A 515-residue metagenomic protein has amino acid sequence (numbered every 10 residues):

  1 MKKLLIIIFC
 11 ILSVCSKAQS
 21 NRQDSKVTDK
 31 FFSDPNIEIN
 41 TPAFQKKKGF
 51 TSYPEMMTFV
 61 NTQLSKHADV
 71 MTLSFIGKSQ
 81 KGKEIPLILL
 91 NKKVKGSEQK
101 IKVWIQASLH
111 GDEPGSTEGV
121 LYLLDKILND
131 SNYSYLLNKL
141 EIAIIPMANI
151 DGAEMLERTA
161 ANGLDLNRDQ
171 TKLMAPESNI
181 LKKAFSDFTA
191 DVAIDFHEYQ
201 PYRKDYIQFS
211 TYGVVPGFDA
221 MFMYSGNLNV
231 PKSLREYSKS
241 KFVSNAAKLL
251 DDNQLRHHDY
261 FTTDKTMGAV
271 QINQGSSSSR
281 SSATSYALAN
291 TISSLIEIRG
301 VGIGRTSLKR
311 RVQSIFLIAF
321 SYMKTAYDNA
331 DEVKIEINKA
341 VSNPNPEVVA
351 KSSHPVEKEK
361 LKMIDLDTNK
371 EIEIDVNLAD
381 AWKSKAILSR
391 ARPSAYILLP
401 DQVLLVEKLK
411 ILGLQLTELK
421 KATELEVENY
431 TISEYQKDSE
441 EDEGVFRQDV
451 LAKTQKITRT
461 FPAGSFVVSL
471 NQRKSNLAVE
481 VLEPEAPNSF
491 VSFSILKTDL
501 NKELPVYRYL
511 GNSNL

Functional and structural regions predicted by a protein language model:
L4-L12: Sec-dependent N-terminal signal peptides
L5, S16-L515: M14 metallocarboxypeptidase catalytic domain recognition
